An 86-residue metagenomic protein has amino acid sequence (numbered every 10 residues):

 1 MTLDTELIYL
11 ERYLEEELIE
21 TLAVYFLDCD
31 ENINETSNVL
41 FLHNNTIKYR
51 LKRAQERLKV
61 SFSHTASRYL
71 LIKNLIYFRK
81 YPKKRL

Functional and structural regions predicted by a protein language model:
M1-L86: Cytosolic nucleotide-utilizing catalytic cores of signal-transduction proteins
